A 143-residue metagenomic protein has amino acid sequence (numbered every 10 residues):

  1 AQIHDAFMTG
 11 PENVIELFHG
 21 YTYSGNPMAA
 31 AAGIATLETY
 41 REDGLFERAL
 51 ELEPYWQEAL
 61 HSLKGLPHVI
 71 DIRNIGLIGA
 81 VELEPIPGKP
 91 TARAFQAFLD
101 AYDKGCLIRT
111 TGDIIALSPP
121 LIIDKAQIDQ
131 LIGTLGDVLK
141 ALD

Functional and structural regions predicted by a protein language model:
A1-D143: Conserved N-terminal phosphate-binding loop of PLP-dependent enzymes in the Aspartate aminotransferase
